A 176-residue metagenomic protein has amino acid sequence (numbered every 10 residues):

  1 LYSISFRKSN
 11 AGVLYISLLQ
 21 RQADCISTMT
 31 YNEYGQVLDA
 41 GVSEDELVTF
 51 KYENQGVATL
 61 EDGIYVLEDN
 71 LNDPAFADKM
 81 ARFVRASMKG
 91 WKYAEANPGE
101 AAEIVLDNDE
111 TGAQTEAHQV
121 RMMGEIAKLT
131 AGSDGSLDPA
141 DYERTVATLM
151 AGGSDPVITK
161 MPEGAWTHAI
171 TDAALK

Functional and structural regions predicted by a protein language model:
Y2-Q20, N32, K51: Short helix-initiation/N-cap motifs at beta->coil->alpha
S5-R7, E44-T59: Short beta-strand->loop
V13, N32-G35, E53-A58, N70-L71: Solvent-exposed loop/turn segments at secondary-structure junctions within structured extracellular/periplasmic domains
C25-D45, D141: A ligand-binding cleft/hinge motif common to bilobed small-molecule-binding domains
L60-A77: A bilobed periplasmic-binding-protein/Venus flytrap-type ligand-binding module shared by bacterial periplasmic
N72-G153: Secondary-structure end/capping motifs
Y142-K176: Conserved C-terminal helix/tail region of periplasmic/extracytoplasmic solute-binding proteins
